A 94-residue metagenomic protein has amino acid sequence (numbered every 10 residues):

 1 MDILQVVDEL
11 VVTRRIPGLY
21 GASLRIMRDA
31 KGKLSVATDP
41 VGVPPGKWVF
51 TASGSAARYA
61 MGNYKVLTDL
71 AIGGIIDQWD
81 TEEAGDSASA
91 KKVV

Functional and structural regions predicted by a protein language model:
M1-M27, G32: N-terminal first-folded block
L10-V12, K33, A52-Y59: Short, charged beta-turn/beta-strand-edge "cap" motif at the junction between a beta-strand and an adjacent loop
A56-V94: C-terminal structural segments of small proteins and small subunits
